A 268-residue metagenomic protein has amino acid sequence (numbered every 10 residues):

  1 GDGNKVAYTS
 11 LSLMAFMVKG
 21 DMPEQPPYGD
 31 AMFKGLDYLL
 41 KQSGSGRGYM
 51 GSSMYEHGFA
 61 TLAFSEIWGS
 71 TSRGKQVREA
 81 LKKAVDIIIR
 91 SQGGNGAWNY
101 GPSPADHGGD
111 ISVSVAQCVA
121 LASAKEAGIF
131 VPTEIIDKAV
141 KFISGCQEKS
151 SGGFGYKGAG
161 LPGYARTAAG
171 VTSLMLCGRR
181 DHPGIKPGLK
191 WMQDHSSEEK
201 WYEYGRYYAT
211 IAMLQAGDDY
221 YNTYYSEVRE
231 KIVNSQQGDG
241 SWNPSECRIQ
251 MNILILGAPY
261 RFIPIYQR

Functional and structural regions predicted by a protein language model:
G1-A31, G44-D86, R90-D137, G145-K190 (+2 more regions): An alpha-helical repeat/solenoid feature that recognizes helix-turn-helix modules
L39: Patatin-like phospholipase
I232-S235, G240-W242: Active-site signature of cysteine proteases
